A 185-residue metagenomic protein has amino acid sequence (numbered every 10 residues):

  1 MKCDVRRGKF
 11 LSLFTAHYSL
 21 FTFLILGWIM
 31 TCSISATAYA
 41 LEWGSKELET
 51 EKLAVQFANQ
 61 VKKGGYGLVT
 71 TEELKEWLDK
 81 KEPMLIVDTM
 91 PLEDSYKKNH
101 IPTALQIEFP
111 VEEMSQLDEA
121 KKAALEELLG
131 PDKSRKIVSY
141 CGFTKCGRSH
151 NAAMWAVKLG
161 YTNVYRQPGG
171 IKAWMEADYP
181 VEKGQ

Functional and structural regions predicted by a protein language model:
M1-G8, L13, S19-L20: Short polybasic linear motifs
F21-S33: Bacterial N-terminal signal peptides
M30-I86, M90-S95, Q185: Flexible, polar/low-complexity N-terminal or interdomain linker segments that lie immediately upstream of folded
K63, E73-I137, G184: Positively charged, proline/Ser/Thr-rich regional signature most characteristic of the Rhodanese/CDC25-like
M90-L92, G142, Y179: Solvent-exposed coil/turn segments that connect beta secondary-structure elements in extracytoplasmic/periplasmic
K97-H100, H150-A152, A177: Short, solvent-exposed loop/turn and secondary-structure capping segments
K122-P168, K172-W174: Catalytic cysteine-centered active loop of the rhodanese-like fold, especially the PTP/DSP P-loop
D178-Q185: Active-site neighborhoods of enzymes that stabilize oxyanions during catalysis
